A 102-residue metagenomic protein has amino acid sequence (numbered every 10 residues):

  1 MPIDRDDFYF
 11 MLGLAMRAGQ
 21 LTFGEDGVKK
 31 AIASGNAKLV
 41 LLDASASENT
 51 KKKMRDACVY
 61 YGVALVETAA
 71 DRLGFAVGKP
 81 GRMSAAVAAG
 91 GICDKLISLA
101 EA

Functional and structural regions predicted by a protein language model:
M1, R5-L42: N-terminal first-folded block
F10, K30-A33, K52-D56, F75 (+2 more regions): Solvent-exposed alpha-helical segments within well-ordered globular domains of core cellular machineries
A18-G19, A37-L39, Y60-V63, R82-M83: Short active-site oxyanion
F23, E67, A86-V87: Structural signal for conserved beta-strand scaffold positions within catalytic alpha/beta enzyme cores
D26, S45-A46, A69-R72, G90: Short, ordered loop/turn segments at secondary-structure junctions
A33-R55, G62-A64: N-terminal positively charged helical leader segments and presequences
K52-R82: Mid-chain, well-packed structural core segment of small domains
R72-A102: C-terminal structural segments of small proteins and small subunits
